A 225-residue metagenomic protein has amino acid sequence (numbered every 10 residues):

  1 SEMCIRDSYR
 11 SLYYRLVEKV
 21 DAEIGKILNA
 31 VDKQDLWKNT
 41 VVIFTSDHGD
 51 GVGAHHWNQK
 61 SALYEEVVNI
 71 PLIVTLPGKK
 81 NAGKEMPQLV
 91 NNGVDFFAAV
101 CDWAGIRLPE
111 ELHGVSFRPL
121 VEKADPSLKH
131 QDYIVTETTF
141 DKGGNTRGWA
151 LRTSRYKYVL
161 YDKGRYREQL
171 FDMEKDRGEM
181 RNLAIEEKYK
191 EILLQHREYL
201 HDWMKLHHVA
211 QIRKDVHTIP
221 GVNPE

Functional and structural regions predicted by a protein language model:
S1, P71, N223-E225: Core domains of carbohydrate- and sulfate-ester-processing enzymes
M3-I5: Short, small-residue-biased leader/transition segments that mark boundaries at the very start of proteins
Y9-I27, F96, I192, H196-L200: Alpha-helical packing segments of well-folded alpha/beta enzyme cores
V17-V20, I24, V41-S46, L72-I73 (+4 more regions): Beta-strand elements within well-structured catalytic alpha/beta cores of enzymes that handle phosphate/sulfate esters
N29-Q88, N92: Histidine-centered active-site microenvironments of extracellular/periplasmic hydrolases and transferases
H48-A54, A82, V94-F97, D102-Q169 (+7 more regions): C-terminal cap/loop subdomain of S1 sulfatases and analogous C-terminal strand-loop tails that border
E179-L183: Carboxylate-dense, calcium-coordinating segments in secreted/extracellular and ER-lumen proteins
